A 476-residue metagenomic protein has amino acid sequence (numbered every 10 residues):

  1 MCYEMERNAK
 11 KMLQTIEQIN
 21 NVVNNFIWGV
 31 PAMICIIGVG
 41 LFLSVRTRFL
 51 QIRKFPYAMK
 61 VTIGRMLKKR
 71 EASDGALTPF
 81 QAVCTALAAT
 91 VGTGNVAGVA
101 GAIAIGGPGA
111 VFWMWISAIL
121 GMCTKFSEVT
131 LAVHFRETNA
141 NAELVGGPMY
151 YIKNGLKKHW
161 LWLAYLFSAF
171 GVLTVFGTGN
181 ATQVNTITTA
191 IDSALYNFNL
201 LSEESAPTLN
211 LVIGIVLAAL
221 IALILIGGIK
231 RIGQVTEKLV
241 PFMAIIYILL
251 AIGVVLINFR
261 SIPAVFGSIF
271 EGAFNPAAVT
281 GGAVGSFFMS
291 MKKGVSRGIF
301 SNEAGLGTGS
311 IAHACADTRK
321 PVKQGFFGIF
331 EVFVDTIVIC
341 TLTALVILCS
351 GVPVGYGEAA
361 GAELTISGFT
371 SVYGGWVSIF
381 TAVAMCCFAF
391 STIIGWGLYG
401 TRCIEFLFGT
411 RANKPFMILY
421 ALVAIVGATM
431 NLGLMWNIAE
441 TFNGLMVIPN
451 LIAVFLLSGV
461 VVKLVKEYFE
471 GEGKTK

Functional and structural regions predicted by a protein language model:
Y3-T93, I103-A110, G121, L256 (+2 more regions): N-terminal alpha-helical transmembrane segments of multi-pass membrane transport and channel/translocase proteins
T15-I16, R46-Q51, G94-V99, P108 (+7 more regions): Transmembrane helix-loop junctions in multi-pass membrane proteins
C35-F42, T47-M59, V184-I191, L209-F270 (+2 more regions): Membrane-interface loop-to-helix entry segments
L43-S44, S117-A142, M149, K153-N185 (+4 more regions): Helix-loop-helix module between adjacent transmembrane segments
F49-L77, G101-V111, W115, C123-K157 (+3 more regions): Flexible loop linkers connecting adjacent transmembrane helices in multi-pass alpha-helical membrane transporters
R70-I105, L131-G155, L166-V172, V284-F333: Alpha-helical membrane segments and immediately flanking helix-loop junctions that form or couple to the substrate/ion
F126-T138, I252-S268, P276-G282, C315-T318 (+2 more regions): Extracellular/periplasmic helix-exit of transmembrane alpha-helices
G227, Q234-E237, F242-G309, A314 (+1 more regions): Membrane-embedded translocation segments of transport machinery
